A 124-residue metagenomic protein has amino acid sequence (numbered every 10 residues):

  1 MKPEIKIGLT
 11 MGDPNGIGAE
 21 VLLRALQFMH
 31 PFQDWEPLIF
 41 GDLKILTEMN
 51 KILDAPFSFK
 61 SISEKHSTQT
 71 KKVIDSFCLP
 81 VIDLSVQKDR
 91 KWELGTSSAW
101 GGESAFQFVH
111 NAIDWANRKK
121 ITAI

Functional and structural regions predicted by a protein language model:
M1-I124: Contiguous, glycine/small-aliphatic-enriched amphipathic segments in soluble metabolic enzymes
